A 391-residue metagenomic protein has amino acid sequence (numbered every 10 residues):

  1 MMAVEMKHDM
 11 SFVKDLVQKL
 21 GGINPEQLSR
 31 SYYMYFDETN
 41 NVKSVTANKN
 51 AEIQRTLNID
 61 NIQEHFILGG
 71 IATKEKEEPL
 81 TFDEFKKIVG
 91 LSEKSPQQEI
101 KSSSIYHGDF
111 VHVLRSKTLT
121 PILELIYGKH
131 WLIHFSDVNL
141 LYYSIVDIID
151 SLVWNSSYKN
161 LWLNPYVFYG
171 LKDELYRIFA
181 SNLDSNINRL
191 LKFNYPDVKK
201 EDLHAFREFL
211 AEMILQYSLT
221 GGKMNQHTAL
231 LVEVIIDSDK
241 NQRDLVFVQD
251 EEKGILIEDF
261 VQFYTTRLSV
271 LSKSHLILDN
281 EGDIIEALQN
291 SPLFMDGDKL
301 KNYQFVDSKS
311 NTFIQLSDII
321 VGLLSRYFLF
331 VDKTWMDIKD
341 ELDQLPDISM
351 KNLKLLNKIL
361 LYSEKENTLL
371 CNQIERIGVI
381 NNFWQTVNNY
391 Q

Functional and structural regions predicted by a protein language model:
M1-Q391: Phosphate-ester processing/binding pockets and catalytic centers
